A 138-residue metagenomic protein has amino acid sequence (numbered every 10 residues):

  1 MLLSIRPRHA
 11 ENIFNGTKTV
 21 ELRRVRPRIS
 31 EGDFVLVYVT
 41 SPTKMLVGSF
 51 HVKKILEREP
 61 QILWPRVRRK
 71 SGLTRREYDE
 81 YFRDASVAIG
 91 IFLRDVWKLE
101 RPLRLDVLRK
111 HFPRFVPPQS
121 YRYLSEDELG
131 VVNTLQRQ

Functional and structural regions predicted by a protein language model:
S4-E31, P42-V47, I55-Q138: Contiguous surface segments at macromolecular interaction interfaces
